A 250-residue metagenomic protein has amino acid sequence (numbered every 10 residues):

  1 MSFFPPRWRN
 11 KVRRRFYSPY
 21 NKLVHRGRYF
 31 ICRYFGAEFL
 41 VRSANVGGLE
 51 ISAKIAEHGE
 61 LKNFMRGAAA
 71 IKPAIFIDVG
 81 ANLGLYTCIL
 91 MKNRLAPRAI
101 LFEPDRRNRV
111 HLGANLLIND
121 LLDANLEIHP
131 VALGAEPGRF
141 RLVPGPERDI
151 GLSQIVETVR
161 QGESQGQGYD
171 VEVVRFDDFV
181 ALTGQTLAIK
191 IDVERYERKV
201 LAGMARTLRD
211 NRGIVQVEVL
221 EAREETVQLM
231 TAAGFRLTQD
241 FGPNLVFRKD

Functional and structural regions predicted by a protein language model:
M1-N115, D120-A124, S164-Q165, A181-T183 (+4 more regions): S-adenosyl-L-methionine
A53-I77, R139-R141, I155-N211, A222-L229: Short internal loop-to-helix segment that lines adenine-nucleotide cofactor pockets
A81-N82, L133, V193: Active-site metal-binding loops of divalent metal-dependent hydrolases
L85, R106-R107, E147-I150, R195-K199 (+1 more regions): Short alpha-helical
L85-C88, V110, G138, R198-A202: Short N-terminal helix/helix-N-cap motif within the alpha/beta-hydrolase-1
L101-E103, G213-E218: Short internal beta-strands
G113-V174: S-adenosyl-L-methionine
P130, K190-I191, Q216-V219: Short beta-strand segments
